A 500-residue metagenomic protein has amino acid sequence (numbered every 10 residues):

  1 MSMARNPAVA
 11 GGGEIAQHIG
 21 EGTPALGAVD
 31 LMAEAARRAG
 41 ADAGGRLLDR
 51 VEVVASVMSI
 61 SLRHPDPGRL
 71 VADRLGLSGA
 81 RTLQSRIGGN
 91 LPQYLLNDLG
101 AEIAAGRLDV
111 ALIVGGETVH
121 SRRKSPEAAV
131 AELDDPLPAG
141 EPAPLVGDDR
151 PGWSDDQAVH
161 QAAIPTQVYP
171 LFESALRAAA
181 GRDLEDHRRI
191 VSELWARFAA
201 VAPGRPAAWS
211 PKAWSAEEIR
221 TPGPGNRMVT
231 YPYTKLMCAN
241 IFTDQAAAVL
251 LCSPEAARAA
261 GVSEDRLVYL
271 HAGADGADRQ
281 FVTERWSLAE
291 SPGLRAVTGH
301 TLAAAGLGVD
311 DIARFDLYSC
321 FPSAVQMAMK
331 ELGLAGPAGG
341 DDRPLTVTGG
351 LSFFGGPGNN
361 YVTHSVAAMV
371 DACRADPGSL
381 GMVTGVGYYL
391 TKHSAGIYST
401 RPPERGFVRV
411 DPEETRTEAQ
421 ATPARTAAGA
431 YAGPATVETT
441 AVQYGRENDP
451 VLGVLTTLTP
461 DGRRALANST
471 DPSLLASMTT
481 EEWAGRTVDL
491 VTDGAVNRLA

Functional and structural regions predicted by a protein language model:
M1-S85, A101-L108, L112-T243, A247-V249 (+5 more regions): Conserved "HGTGT" condensation-loop signature of ketosynthase/thiolase-family condensing enzymes that catalyze
N90-Q93, N360-H364: A glycine-rich, Thr/Ser-enriched phosphate-binding loop motif common to dinucleotide/cofactor-binding enzymes
P92-A101: Conserved phosphate-binding catalytic cores of ATP/NTP-utilizing and phosphoryl-transfer enzymes
L108, G378-S379: Secondary-structure boundary/capping motif
F354-V362, C373, G378: A conserved active-site cap/scaffold subdomain adjacent to cofactor or substrate pockets
V366-M369: Active-site-proximal alpha-helical segments within enzyme catalytic domains
G381-V383: Active-site capping/gating regions of soluble enzymes
